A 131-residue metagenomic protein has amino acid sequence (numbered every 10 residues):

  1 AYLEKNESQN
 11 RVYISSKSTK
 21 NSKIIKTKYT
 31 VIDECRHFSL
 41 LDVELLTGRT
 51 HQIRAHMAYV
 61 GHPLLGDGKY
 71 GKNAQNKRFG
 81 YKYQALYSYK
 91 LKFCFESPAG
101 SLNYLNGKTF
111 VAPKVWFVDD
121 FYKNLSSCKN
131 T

Functional and structural regions predicted by a protein language model:
A1-S39, F95-S101, A112, D120-F121: Glycine- and acidic-residue-rich catalytic/RNA-contacting loop of pseudouridine synthases
C35, L45-T47: Short loop/turn positions at the edges of beta-strands in beta-sheet-rich folds
L41-V43: SH3/SH3-like beta-barrel fold
L46, H56-T131: Pseudouridine synthases involved in rRNA/tRNA modification
